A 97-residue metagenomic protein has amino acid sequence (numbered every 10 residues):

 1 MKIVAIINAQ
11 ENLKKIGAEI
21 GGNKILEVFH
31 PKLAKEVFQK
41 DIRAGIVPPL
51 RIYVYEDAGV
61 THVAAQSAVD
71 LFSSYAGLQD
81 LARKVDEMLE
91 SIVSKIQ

Functional and structural regions predicted by a protein language model:
M1-Q97: Feature detects long, helix-prone N-terminal segments enriched in hydrophobes
